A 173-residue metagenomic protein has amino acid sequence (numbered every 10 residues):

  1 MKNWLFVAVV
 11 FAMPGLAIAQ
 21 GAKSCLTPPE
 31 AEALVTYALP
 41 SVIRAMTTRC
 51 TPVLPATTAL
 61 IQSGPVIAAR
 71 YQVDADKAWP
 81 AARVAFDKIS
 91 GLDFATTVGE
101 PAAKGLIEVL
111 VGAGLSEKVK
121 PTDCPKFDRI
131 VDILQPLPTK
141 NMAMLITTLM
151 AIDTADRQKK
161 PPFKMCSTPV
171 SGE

Functional and structural regions predicted by a protein language model:
K2-V10: Sec-dependent signal peptide recognition, specifically the positively charged N-region followed immediately by
A17-G21: Boundary at the C-terminal end of the N-terminal hydrophobic targeting segment
S24-L26, R49-T51, P121-F127, M165-S167: Sequence contexts marking disulfide-bonded cysteines in secreted/extracellular proteins
E32-A82: Early exported N-terminus immediately downstream of N-terminal targeting peptides
W79-M150: Surface-exposed, polar helix/loop patches in the mature regions of secreted/periplasmic/lumenal proteins that form
Q135-E173: Glycine-rich, aromatic-bearing surface loops/beta-hairpins
